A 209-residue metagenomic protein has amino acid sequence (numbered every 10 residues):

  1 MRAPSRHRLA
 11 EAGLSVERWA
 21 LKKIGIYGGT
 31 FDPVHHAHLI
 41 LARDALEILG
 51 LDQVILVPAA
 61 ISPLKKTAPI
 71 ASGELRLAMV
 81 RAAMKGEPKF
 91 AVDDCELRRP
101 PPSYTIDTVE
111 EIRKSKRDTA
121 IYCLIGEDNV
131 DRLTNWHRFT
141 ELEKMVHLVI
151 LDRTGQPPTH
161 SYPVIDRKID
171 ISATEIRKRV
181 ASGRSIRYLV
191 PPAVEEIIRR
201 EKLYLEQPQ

Functional and structural regions predicted by a protein language model:
S15-Q209: Nucleotidyltransferase catalytic core that binds NTPs
